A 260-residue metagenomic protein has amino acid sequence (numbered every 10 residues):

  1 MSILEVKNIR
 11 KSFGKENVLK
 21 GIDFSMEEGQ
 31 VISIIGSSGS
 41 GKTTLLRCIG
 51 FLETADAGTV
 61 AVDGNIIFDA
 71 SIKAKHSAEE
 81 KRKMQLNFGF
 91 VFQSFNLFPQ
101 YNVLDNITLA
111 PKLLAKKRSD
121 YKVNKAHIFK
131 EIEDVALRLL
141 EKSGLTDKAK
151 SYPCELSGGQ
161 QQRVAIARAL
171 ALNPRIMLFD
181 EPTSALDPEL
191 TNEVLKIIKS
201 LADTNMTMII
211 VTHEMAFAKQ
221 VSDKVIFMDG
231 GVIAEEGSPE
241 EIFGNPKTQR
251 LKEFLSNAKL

Functional and structural regions predicted by a protein language model:
G50: Helix-to-loop junction immediately C-terminal to a conserved catalytic motif
Y152-L156, Q160: Conserved ABC ATPase signature
A171-R175: A short, proline-enriched helix->beta-strand linker immediately N-terminal to the Walker B motif in ABC-type P-loop
M177-D180: Catalytic Walker B motif of ABC-type/P-loop ATPase nucleotide-binding domains
P188-L190: Helix N-cap at the start of a conserved alpha-helix in ABC-type nucleotide-binding domains
E236-G237: ABC ATPase "signature
